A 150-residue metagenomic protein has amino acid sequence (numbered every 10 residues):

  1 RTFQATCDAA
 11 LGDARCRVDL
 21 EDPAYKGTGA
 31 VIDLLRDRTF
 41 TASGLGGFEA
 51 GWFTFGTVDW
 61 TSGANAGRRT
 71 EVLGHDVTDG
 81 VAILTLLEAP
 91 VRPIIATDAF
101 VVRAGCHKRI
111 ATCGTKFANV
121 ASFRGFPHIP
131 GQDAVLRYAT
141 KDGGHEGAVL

Functional and structural regions predicted by a protein language model:
R1-L150: Interface-prone segments of viral and bacterial extracellular assemblies
